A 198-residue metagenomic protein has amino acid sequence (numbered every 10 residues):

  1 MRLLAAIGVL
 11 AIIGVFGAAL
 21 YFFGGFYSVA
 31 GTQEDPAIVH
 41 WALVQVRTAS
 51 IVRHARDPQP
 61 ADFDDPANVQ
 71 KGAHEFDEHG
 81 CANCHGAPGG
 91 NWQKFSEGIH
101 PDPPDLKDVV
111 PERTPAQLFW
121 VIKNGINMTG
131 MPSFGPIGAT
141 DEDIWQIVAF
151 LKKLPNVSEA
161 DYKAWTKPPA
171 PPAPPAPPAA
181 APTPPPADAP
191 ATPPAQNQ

Functional and structural regions predicted by a protein language model:
R2-H74, G135-F150, K167-A189, P193: Periplasmic c-type cytochrome electron-transfer domains
L43-V44, Q93-F95, F119: Short, flexible segments with low predicted structural confidence
A67, P103, A160-P168: Polar/charged alpha-helical tracts
N68, G89, V121: Short glycine- and Lys/Arg-enriched binding-loop motifs that mark or flank ligand-binding interfaces
Q70-A82, E112-Q117, I126, G138-D141 (+1 more regions): Sequence context surrounding c-type heme c attachment/ligation sites in exported
H74-H100, N124-M128, P132-S133, P155-A160: Periplasmic/extracellular electron-transfer cofactor-ligation site, primarily the c-type cytochrome heme-c attachment
P88-N91, V110, G135, P193: Short, well-ordered turn and helix-capping elements at secondary-structure junctions
G98-L154, Q198: Extracytoplasmic electron-transfer domains, predominantly the class I c-type cytochrome c fold
